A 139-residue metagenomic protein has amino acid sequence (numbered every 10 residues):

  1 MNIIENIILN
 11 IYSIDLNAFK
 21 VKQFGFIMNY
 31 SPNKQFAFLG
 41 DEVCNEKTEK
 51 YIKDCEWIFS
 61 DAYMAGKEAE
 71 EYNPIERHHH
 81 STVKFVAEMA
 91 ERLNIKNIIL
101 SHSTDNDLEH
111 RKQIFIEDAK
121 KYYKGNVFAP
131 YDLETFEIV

Functional and structural regions predicted by a protein language model:
M1-K50, D132-V139: Core dinuclear metal-dependent hydrolase active-site scaffold
V43-L133: Cap/insert and terminal regions of metallo-dependent hydrolase folds
